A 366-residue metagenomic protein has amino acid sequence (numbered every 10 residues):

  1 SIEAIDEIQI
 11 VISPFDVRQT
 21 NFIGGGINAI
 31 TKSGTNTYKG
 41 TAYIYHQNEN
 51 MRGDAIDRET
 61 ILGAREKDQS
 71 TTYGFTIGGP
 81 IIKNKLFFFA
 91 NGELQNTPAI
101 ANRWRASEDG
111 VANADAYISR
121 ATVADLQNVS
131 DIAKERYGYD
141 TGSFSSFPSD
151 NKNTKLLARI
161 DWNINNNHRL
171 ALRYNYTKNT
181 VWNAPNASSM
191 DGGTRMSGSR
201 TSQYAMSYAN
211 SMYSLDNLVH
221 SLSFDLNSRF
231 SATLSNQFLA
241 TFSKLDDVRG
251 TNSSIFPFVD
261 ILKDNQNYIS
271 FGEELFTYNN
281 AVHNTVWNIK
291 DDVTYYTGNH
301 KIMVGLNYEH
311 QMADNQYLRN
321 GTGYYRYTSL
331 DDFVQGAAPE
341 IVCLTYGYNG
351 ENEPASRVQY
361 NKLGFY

Functional and structural regions predicted by a protein language model:
S1-G26, K32-S207, S211-L218, A232 (+3 more regions): Acidic, glycine-rich flexible loop segments
E135, S149-N153, N163-G364: Replace "related TpsB outer-membrane translocases also match" with "some related outer-membrane beta-barrels such as
